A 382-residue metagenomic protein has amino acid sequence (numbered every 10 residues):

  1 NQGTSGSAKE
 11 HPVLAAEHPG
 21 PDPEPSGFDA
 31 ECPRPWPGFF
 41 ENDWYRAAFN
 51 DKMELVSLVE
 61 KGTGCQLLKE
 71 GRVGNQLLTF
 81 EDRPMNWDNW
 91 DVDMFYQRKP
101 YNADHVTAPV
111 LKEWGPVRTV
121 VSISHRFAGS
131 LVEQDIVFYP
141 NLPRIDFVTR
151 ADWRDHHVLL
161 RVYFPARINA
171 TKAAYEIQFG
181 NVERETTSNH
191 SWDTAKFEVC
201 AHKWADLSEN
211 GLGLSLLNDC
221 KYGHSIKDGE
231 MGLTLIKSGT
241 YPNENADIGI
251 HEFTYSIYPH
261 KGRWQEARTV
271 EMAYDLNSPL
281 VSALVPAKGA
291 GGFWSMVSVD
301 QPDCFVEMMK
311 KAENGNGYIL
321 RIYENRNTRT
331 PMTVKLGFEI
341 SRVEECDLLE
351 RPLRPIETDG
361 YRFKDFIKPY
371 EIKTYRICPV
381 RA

Functional and structural regions predicted by a protein language model:
N1-A382: C-terminal (or distal) subdomains of carbohydrate-active enzymes
